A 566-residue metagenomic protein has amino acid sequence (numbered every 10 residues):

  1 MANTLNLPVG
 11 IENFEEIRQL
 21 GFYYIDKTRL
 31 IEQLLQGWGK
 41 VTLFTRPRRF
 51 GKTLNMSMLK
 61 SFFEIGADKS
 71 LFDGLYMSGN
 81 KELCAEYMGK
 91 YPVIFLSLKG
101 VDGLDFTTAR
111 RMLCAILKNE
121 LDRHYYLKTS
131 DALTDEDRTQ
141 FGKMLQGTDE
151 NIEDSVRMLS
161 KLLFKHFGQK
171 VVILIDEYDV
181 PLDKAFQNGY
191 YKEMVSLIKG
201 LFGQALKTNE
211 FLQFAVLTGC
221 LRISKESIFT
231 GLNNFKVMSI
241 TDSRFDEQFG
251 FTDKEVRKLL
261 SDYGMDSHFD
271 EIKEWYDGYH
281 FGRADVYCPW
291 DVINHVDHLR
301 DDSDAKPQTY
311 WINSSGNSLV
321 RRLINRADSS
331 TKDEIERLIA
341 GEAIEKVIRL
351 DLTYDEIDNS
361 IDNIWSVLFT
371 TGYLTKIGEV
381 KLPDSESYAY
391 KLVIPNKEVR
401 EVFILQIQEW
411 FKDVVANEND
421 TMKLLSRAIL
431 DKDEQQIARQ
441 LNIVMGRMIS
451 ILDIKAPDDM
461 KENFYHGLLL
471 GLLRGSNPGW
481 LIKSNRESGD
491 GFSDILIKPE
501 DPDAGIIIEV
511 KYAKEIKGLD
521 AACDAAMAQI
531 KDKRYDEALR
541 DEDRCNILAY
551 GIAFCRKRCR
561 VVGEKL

Functional and structural regions predicted by a protein language model:
M1-N80: Walker A/P-loop-proximal flanking segment of P-loop NTPase domains
V9-R18, V101-L104, T108-E153, P181-F186: Conserved P-loop NTPase mechanochemical-coupling segment
G10, S61-Y126: P-loop NTPase motor core
L121, S155-H166, E193-Q213, Y535-A538: Substrate-engagement module of ASCE P-loop NTPases
V180, Y190-G231: Sensor-1/coupling segment of RecA-like P-loop NTPase cores
S227-T230, M238-D297: Amphipathic alpha-helical segments of the small helical/lid subdomains adjacent to P-loop NTPase cores
F235, Y287-R534, C559-L566: Extended alpha-helical interface modules used as scaffolds for assembling large macromolecular complexes
A538-L566: Domain-level recognition of nuclease-like catalytic cores that cleave nucleotide substrates
